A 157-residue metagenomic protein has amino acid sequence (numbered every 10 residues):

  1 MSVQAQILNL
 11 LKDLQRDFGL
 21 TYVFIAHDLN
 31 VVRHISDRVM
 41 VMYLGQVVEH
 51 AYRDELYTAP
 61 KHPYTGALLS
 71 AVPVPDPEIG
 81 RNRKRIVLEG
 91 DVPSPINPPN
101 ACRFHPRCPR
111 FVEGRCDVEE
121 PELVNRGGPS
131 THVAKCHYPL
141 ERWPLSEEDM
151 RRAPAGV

Functional and structural regions predicted by a protein language model:
V3-R81: P-loop NTP-binding/switch modules centered on Walker-like glycine-rich loops
Y52-V157: Charged, flexible cofactor/metal-binding loops and thiol motifs
